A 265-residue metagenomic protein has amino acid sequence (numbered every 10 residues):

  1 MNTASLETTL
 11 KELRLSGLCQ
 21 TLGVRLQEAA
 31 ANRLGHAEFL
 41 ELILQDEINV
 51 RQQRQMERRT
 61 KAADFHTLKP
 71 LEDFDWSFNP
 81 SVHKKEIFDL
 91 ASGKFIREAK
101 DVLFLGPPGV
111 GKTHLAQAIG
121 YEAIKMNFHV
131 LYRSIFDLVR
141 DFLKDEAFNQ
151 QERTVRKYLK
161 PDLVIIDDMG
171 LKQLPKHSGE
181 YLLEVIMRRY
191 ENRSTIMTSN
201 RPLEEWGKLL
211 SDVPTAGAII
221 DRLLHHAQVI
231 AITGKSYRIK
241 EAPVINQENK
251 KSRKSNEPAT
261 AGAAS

Functional and structural regions predicted by a protein language model:
E7, K11, S16-T67: Interdomain "pre-motor" coupling segment immediately N-terminal to P-loop NTPase/helicase cores
L22, H129, L138-R156, M169-S265: Replace "adjacent to P-loop NTPase cores in ATP/GTP-dependent enzymes" with "adjacent to NTP-binding cores
K69-A91: N-terminal pre-Walker A segment at the start of P-loop NTPase domains
A91-A99: Phosphate-binding P-loop
F104-G106: Hydrophobic anchor at the beta1->P-loop junction of P-loop NTPases
K112: Conserved lysine of the Walker
L115, I119: Hydrophobic positions on the alpha1 helix immediately C-terminal to the Walker A/P-loop
G120-R133, L143: Post-Walker A helix-loop "phosphate-sensing" segment adjacent to the P-loop in P-loop NTPases
